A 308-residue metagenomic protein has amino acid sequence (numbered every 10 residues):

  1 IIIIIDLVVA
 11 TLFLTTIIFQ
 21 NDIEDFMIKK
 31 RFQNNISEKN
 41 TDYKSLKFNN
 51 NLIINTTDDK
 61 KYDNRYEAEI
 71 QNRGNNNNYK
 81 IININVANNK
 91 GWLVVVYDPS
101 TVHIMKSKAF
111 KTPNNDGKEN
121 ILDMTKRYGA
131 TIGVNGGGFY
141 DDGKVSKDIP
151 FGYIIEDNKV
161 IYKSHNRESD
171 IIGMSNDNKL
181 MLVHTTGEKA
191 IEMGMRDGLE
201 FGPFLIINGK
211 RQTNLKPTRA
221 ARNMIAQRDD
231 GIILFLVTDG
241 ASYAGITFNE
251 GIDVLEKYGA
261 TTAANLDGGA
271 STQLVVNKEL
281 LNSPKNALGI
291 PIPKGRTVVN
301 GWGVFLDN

Functional and structural regions predicted by a protein language model:
I1-K163: Zymogen propeptides
D6-D22, K29-E38, Y258, A263 (+1 more regions): Aspartic protease catalytic domain
N89-G91, E119, R127-G129, R167-S169 (+3 more regions): Extracytoplasmic
V102-H103, A130-I132, G152-Y153, D170-I171 (+6 more regions): Structural motif
K108-P113, T186-A190, T238-S242: Short, solvent-exposed aromatic-acidic interface loops
F139-L215: Active-site-adjacent helix-turn-beta-strand microarchitecture at beta-sheet edges that either contains or buttresses
K144-H165, N214-T261, S271-N308: Conserved, well-ordered active-site substructure
